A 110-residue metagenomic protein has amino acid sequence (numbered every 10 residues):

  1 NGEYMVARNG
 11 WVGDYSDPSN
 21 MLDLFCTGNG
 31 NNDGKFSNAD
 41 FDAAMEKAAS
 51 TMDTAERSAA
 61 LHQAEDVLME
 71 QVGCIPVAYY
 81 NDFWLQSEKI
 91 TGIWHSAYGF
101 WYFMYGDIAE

Functional and structural regions predicted by a protein language model:
N1-G2, N20-S50, Y79-E110: Short, solvent-exposed loop/beta-turn-alpha elements that line the ligand-binding surface or hinge of extracytoplasmic
A7-G10, M52-E88: Bilobed periplasmic-binding protein-like "clamshell/Venus-flytrap" ligand-binding domains
N9-S19: Short charge-dense sequence patches
Y15, G34-D42, T54-L61: Solvent-exposed, acidic/flexible segments
